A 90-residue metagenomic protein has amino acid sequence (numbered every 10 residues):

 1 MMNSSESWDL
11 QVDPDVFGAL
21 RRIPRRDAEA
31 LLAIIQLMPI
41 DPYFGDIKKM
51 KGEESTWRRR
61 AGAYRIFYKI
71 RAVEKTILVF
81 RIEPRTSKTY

Functional and structural regions predicted by a protein language model:
M1-L10, G18-R22, R26-E29, F44 (+2 more regions): Enriched for short, Lys/Arg-rich terminal
I34-R59: A short, surface-exposed loop/turn module that caps and links secondary-structure elements
